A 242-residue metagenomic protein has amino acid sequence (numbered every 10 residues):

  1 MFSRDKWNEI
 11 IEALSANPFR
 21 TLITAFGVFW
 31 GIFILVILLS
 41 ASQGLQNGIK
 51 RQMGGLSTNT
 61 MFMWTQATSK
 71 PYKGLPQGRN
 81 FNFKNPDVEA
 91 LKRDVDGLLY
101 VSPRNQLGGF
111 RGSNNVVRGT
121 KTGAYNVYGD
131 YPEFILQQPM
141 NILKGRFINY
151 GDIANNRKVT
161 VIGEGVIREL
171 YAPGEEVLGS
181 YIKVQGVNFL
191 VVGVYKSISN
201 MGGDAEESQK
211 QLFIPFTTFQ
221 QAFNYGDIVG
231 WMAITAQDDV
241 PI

Functional and structural regions predicted by a protein language model:
M1-I32: N-terminal Sec/SRP start-transfer signal
K6-I10, G48-I49, D87-A90, V166 (+2 more regions): Hydrophobic alpha-helical segments typical of transmembrane helices and their membrane-interface/capping positions
A25-G27, S40, G186: Residue-level recognition of transmembrane alpha-helices in multi-pass small-molecule transporters/permeases
F33-S69: Alpha-helical transmembrane segments
N59, G123, I228-M232: Short amphipathic alpha-helical segments
Q66-F83, E89, S102-E133, F147-T160 (+1 more regions): Short acidic/polar micro-motifs at solvent-exposed secondary-structure junctions
R93-Y100: Short secondary-structure junctions
Y128, P132-D152, N156-I242: Mid-to-C-terminal secondary-structure elements that act as membrane-proximal/extracytoplasmic interface segments
